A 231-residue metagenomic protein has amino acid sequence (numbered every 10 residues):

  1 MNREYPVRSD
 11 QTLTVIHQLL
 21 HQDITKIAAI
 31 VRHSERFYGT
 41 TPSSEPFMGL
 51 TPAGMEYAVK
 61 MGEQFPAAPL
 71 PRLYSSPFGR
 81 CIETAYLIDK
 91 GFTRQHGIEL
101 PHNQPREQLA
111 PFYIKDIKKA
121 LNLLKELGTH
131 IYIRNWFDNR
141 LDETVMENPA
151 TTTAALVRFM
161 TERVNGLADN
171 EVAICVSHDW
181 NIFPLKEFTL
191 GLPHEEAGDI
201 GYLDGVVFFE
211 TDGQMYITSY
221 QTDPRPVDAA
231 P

Functional and structural regions predicted by a protein language model:
M1-Q104, T144-N148, P193-S219, V227: Active-site-proximal alpha-helix that buttresses catalytic centers in soluble enzyme cores
V15, A120-E126, A155, F159 (+1 more regions): Charge-rich, solvent-exposed alpha-helical interaction surfaces
R36, R80, A110, I182-F183: Active-site micro-motifs of SAM-dependent methyltransferase domains
T41-S43, Y86, I114-K119, E187-F188: Short aromatic-enriched loop/helix-cap "lid" or pocket-rim segments at secondary-structure transitions that line
P101-E147: Low-complexity, serine/threonine/proline-enriched polar segments
E143-F159: Conserved nucleotide-sugar donor-binding subdomain of glycosyltransferases
A154-I217: Active-site-adjacent alpha-helix immediately C-terminal to a catalytic or transition-state-stabilizing loop
D223-P231: Acidic, His/Gly-rich catalytic cores of divalent-metal-dependent hydrolytic chemistry
